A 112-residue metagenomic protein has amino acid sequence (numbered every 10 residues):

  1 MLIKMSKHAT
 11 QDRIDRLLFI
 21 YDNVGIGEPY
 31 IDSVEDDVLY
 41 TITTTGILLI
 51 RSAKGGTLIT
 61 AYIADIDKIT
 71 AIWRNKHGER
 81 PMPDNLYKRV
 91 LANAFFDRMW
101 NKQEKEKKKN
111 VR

Functional and structural regions predicted by a protein language model:
M1-R112: Ribonuclease/tRNase effector modules and their secretory precursors
